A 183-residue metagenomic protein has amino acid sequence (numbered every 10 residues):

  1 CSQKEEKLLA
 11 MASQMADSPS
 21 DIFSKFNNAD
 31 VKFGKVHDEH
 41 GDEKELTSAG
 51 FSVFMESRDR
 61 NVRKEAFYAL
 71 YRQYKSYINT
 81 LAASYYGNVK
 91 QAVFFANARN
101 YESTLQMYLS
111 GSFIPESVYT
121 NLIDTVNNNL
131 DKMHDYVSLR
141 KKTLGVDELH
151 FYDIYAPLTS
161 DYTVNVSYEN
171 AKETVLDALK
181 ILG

Functional and structural regions predicted by a protein language model:
C1-S117, N121, T125, E169-L182: His/Asp/Glu-rich acidic catalytic environments and adjacent acidic regulatory segments
H37-H40, H134, H150: Histidine (H) residue identity feature
Y85, L130-L144, L179-L182: A generic secondary-structure signal for well-formed alpha-helical elements
Q91-F95, L139-Y152: Short, glycine/acidic-rich hinge or "gate" loops at secondary-structure transitions that mediate conformational
T120-Y136, Y152-D153: Long, non-coiled-coil amphipathic alpha-helical linker/lever segments that couple catalytic cores to other domains
F151-G183: Gly/Pro-rich turn-and-neighbor structural signature
